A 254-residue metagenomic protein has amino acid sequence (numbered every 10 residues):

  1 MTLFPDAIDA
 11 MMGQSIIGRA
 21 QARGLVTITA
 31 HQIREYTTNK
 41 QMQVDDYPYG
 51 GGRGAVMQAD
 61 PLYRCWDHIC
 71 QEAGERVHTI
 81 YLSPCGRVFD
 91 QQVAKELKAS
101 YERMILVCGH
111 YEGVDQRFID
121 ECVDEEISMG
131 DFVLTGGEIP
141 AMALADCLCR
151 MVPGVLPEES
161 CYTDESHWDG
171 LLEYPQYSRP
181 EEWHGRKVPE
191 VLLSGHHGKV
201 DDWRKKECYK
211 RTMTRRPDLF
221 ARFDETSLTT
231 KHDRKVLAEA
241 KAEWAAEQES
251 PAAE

Functional and structural regions predicted by a protein language model:
M1, T29-H31, H78-I80, M104-I105 (+1 more regions): Hydrophobic/aromatic beta-strand patches that form the interior of the parallel beta-sheet core in alpha/beta enzyme
M1-I69, G198-A221: N-terminal nucleotide/polyanion-binding subdomain common to many enzyme families
L3, I33, L82-C85, C108-Y111 (+3 more regions): Fold-independent oxyanion-binding glycine-rich loops and adjacent beta-strand/coil segments at enzyme active sites
R53-V56, V88, Y111, D115 (+5 more regions): Gly/Ser/Thr-rich beta-alpha loop segments that engage phosphate groups in nucleotides
Q58-H110, Q116, P153: S-adenosyl-L-methionine/SAH cofactor-binding core of RNA-modifying enzymes
V114, F118-E165: Structured adenosyl-cofactor binding patch, chiefly the S-adenosyl-L-methionine
I139, M151-V191: Internal, active-site/partner-interface "lid" segment
P180-E254: SAM-dependent methyltransferases
